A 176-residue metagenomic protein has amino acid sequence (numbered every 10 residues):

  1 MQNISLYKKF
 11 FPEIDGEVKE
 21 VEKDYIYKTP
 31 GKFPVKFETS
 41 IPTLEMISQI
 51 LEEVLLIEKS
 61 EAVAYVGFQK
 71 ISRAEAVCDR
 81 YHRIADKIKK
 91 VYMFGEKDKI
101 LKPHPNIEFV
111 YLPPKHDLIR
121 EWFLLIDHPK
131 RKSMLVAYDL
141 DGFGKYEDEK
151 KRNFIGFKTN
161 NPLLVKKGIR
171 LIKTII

Functional and structural regions predicted by a protein language model:
M1-I176: PLD/PLD-like phosphodiesterase catalytic module centered on the HKD motif
